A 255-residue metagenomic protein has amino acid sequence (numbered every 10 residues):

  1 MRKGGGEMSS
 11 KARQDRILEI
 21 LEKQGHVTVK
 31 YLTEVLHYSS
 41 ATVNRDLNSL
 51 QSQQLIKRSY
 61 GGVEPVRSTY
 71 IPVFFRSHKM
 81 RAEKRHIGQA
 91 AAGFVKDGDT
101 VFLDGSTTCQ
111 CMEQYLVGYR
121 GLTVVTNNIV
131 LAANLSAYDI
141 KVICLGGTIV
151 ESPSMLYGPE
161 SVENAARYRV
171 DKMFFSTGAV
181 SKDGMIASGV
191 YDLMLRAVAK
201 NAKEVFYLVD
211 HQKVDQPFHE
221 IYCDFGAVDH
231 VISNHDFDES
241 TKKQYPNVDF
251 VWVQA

Functional and structural regions predicted by a protein language model:
R2-R16, E22-K30, E34-V35, S40-G105 (+2 more regions): HTH-adjacent hinge/linker in prokaryotic transcriptional regulators
S9, E19, H26-V29, S52 (+1 more regions): Conserved phosphate- and dinucleotide-binding cores of soluble alpha/beta proteins, encompassing both enzyme active
C109: Conserved SAM/SAH-binding loop
